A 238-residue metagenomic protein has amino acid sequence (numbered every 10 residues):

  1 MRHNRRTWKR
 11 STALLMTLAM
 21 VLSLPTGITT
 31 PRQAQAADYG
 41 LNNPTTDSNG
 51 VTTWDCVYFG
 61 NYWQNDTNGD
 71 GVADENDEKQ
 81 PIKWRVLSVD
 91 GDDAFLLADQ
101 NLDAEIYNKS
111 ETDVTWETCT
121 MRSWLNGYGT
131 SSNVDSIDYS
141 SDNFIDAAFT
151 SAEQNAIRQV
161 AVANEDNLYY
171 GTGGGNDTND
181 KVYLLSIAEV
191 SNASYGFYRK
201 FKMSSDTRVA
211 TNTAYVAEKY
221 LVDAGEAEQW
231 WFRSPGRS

Functional and structural regions predicted by a protein language model:
M1, L22, Y107-E111: Charged, low-complexity surface segments at secondary-structure and domain boundaries
M1-T7: N-terminal secretory signal peptides that target proteins for export/translocation
W8-V21: Sec-dependent N-terminal signal peptides
L22-L41: Sec-dependent signal peptide cleavage junction
A37-S238: Collagenous Gly-X-Y triple-helix signature in extracellular proteins
